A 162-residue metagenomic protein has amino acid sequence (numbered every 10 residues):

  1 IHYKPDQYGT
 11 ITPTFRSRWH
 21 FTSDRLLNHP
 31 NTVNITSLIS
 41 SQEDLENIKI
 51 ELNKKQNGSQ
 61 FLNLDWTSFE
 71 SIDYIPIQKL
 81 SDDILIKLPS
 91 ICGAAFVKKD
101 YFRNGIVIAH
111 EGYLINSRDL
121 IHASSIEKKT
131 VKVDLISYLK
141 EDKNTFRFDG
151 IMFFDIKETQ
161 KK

Functional and structural regions predicted by a protein language model:
I1-Y74, L88, I121-H122: Acidic/His-rich structured neighborhood in mature extracellular/periplasmic domains
T10-T12, L85, D142-N144: Residue-level signal for the start and early helices of compact helical domains
K49-S81, E141-K162: Long hydrophobic alpha-helices with heptad-repeat/coiled-coil character
F69-I106: Catalytic-site beta-strand/loop segments enriched in glycine and acidic/polar residues
V97-K162: C-terminal soluble interaction/assembly domains
